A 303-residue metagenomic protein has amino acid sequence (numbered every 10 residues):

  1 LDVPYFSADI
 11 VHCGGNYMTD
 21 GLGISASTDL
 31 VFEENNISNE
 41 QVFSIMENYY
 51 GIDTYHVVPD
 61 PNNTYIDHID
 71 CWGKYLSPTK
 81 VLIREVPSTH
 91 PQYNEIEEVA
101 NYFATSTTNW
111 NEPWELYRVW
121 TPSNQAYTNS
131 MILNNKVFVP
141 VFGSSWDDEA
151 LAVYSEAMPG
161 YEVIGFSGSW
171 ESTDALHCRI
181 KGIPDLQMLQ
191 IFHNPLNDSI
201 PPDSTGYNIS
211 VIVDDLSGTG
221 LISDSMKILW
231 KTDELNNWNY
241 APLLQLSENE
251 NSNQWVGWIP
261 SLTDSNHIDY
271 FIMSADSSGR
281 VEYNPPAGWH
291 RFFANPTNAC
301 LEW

Functional and structural regions predicted by a protein language model:
L1-S223, W230, L243: Histidine/cysteine-enriched polar flanking segments
I183-W303: Glycan-association/targeting regions that enable binding to alpha-glucans and other polysaccharides
